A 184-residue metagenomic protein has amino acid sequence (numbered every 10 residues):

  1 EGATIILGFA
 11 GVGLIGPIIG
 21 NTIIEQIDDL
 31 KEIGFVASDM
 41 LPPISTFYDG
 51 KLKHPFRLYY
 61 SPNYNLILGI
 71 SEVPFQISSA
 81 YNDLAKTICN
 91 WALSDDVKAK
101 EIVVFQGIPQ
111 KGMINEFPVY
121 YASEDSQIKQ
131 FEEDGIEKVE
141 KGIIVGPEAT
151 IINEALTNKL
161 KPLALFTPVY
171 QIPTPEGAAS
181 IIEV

Functional and structural regions predicted by a protein language model:
E1-K98, T157: N-terminal catalytic or cofactor-binding beta/alpha core of small enzyme domains
L7-F9, G69-I70, V104-Q106, F166-P168: Short beta-strand segments
F9-I15, F75, Q106-G112, Y170-P173: Gly/Ser/Thr-rich loops at beta-strand to alpha-helix junctions that form or flank small-molecule/cofactor-binding
L30-K31, K100-E101, K138, P162: Residue-level detector of short coil/turn "hinge" positions at structural boundaries
H54, P109-V184: Catalytic cores of processing enzymes, dominated by hydrolases/peptidases, characterized by acidic/His-rich
Q76-I128: Internal, conserved structured core segments that host functional sites
